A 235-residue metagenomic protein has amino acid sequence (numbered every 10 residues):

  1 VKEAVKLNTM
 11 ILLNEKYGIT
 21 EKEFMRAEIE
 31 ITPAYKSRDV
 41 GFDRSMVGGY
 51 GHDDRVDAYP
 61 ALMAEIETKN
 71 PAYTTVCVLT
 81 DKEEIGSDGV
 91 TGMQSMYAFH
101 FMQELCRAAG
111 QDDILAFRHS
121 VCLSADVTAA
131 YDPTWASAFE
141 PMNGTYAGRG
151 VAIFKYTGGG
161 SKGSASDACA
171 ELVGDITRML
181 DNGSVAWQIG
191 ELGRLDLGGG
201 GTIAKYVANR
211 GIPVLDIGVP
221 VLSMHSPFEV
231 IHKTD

Functional and structural regions predicted by a protein language model:
V1-D235: N-terminal hydrophobic/helix-forming segments and targeting peptides
